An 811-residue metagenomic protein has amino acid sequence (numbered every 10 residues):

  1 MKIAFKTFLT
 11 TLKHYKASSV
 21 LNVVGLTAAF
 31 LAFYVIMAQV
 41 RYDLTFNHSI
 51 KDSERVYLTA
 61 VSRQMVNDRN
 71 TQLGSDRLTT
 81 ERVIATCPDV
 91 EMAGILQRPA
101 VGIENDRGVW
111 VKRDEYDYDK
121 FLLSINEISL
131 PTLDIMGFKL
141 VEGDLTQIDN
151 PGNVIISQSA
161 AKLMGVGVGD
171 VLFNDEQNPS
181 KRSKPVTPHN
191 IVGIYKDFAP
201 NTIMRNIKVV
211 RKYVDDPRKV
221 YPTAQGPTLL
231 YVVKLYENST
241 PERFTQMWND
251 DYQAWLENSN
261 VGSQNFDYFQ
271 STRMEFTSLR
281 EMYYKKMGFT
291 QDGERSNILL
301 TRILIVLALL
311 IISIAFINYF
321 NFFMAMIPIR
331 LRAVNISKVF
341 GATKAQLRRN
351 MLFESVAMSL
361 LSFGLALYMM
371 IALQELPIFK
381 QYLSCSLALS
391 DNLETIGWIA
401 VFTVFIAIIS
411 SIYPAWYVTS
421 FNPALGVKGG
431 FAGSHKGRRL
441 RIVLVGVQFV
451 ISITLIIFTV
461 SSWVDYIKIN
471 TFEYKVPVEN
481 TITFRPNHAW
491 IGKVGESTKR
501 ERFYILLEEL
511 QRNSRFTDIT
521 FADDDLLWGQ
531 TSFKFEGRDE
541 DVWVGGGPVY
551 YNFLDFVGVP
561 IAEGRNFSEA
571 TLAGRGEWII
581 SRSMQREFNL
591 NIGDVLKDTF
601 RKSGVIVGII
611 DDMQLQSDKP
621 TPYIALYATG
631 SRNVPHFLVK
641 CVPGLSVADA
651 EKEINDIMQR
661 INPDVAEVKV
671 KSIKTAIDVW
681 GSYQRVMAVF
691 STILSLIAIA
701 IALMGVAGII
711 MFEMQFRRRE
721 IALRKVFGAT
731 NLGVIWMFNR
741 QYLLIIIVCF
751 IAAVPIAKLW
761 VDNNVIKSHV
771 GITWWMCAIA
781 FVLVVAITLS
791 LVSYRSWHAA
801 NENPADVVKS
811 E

Functional and structural regions predicted by a protein language model:
M1-F5, T10, H14, S18 (+7 more regions): Membrane-helix entry/capping segments
F5-A17, L21, G25, A315-M358 (+3 more regions): Intracellular coupling helices
L12, N22, D43, T59 (+28 more regions): Generic structural signal for small/hydrophobic residues in well-ordered secondary structure, especially within
H14-Y42, S296-R332, S359-L360, G364 (+5 more regions): Hydrophobic alpha-helical transmembrane segments of multi-pass inner-membrane transport and secretion
N22, G169, G341, E354 (+5 more regions): Conserved G/P- and acidic residue-centered "switch" motifs that form tight phosphate/ATP-binding loops in soluble
F33, M37-V171, Q177-T187, W463-I561 (+3 more regions): Structured, solvent-exposed hinge/loop segments at the ends of secondary-structure elements
N190-I203, D215-E294, E501, I505-T517 (+2 more regions): "Rare, low-scoring activations can occur in soluble or secreted enzymes where short amphipathic helices or signal
E275, S355-F421, T454, V464 (+1 more regions): Small-residue-rich transmembrane alpha-helices
